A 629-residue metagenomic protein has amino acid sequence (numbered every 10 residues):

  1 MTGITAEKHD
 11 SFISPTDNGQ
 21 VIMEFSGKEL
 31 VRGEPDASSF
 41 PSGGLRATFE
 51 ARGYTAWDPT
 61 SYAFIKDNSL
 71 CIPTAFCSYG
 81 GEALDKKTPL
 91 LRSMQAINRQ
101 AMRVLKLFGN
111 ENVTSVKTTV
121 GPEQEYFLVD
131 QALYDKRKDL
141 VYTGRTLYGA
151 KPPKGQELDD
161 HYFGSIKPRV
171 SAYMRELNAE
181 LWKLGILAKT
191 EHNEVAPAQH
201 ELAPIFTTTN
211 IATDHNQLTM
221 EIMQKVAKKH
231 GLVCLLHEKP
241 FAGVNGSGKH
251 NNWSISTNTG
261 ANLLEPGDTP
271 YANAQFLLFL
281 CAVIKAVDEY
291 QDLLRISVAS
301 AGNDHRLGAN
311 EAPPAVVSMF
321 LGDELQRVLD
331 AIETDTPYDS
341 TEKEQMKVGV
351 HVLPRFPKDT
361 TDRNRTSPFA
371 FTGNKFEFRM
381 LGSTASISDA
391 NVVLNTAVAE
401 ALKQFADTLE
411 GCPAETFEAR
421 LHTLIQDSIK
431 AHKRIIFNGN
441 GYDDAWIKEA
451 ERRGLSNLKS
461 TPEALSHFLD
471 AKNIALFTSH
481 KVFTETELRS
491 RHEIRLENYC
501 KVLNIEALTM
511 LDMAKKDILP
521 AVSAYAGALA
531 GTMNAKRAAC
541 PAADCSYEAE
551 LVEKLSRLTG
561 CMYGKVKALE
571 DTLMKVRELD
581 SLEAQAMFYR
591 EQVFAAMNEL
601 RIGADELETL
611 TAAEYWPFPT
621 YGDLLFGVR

Functional and structural regions predicted by a protein language model:
M1-F49: Short acidic/glycine-rich loops and adjacent helix/strand connectors that line catalytic pockets where negatively
E7, G243-G246: Short glycine/serine/proline-enriched coil/turn segments at secondary-structure junctions
N18, K285-L293, E400-G411, P520 (+4 more regions): Short, well-ordered loop/turn and helix-capping segments at boundaries between secondary-structure elements and domains
V21-I22, Y134, G231, A261-N262 (+3 more regions): Short amphipathic alpha-helical segments with coiled-coil-like heptad repeat character
F25, N364, N498: Residue-level signal for pocket-adjacent positions within structured domains
S38, A47-L236, N245-G248, S254-E493: Glycine-rich, acidic/polar active-site loops that bind/position phosphate-bearing ligands
P240: Glycine-rich N-terminal segment of FAD-binding domains in flavoprotein oxidoreductases, spanning the beta-loop-helix
S428-R629: C-terminal amphipathic alpha-helical interaction region
